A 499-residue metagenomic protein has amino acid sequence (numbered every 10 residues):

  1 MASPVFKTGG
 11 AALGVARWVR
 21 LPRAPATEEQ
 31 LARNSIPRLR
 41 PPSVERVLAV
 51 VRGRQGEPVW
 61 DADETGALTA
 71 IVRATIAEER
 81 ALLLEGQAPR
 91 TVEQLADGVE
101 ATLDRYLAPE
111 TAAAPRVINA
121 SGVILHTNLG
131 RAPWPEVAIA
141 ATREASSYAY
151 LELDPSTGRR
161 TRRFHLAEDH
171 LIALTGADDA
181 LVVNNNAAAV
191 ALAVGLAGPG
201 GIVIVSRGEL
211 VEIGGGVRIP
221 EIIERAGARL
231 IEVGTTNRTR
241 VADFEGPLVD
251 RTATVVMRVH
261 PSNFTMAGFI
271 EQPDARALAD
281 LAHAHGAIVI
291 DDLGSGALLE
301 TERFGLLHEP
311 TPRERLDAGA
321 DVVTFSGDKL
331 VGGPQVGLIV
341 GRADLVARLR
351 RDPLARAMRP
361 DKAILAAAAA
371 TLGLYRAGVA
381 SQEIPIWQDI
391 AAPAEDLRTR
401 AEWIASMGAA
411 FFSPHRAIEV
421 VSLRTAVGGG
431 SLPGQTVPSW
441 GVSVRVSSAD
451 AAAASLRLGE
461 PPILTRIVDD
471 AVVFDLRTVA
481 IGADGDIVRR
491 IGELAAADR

Functional and structural regions predicted by a protein language model:
M1-R20: Short, positively charged low-complexity motifs
L31-L107: Long amphipathic alpha-helical segments
P41-P42, I118-G122, V331-P334, V437 (+1 more regions): Short Gly/Ser/Thr- and Asp/Glu-enriched loop/turn motifs at secondary-structure junctions
A77, A120-S121, R131-T157: Glycine-rich phosphate-binding segment of PLP-dependent enzymes
E85-W134, A140-A141: Long amphipathic N-terminal alpha/beta scaffold segment
T157-L372, R490: Conserved PLP-enzyme active-site core in the AAT-like
D344, D352-P353, P360-A410, V421-R424: Structural motif of enzymes handling amino- and sulfur-group chemistry
A394, R398-G482: Conserved C-terminal alpha-helix-loop-beta "cap" of PLP-dependent enzymes that closes/shapes the active-site mouth
